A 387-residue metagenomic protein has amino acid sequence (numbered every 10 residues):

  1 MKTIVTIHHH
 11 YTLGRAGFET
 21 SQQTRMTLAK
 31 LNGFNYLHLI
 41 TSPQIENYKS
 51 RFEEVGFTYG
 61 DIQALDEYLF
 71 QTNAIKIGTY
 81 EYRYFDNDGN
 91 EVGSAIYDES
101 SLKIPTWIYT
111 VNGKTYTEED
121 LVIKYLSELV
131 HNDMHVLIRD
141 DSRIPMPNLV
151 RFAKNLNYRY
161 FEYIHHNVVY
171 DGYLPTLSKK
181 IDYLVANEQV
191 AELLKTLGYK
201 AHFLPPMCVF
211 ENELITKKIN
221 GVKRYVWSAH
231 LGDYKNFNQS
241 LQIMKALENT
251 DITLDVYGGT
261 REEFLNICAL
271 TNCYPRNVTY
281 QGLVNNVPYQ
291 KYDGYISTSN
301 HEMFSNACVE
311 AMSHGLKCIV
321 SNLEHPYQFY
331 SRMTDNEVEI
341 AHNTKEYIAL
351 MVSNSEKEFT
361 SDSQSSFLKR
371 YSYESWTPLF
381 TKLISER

Functional and structural regions predicted by a protein language model:
F161-H165, V169, K179-I215: Donor nucleotide-sugar binding/catalytic pocket of nucleotide-sugar-dependent glycosyltransferases
T216-K235, L241-M244, D255: Conserved donor-binding/catalytic core segment of Leloir-type glycosyltransferases
T253-N266: Glycosyltransferase donor-sugar binding loop
L265-L283: Nucleotide-activated donor-binding/catalytic signature segment of Leloir-type glycosyltransferases, i.e., the conserved
N300: Aromatic "clamp/platform" in nucleotide-sugar-dependent glycosyltransferases that forms part of the donor/acceptor
K317-E324: Short hydrophobic beta-strand element within catalytic cores of glycosyltransferases and related nucleotide-activated
Q328-V352: Change "using UDP/GDP/dTDP sugars" to "using nucleotide sugars
H342-K345, S355-E386: A charged, aromatic-enriched C-terminal amphipathic alpha-helix characteristic of glycosyltransferases across folds
